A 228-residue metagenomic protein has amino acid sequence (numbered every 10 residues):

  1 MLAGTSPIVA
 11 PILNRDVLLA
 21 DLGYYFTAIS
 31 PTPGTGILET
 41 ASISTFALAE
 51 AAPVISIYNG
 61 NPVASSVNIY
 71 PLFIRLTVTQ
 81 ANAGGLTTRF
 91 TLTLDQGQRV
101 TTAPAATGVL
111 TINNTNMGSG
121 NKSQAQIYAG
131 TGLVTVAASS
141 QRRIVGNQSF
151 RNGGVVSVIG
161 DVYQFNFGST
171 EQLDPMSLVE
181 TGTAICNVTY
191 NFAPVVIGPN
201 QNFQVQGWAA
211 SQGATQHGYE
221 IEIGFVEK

Functional and structural regions predicted by a protein language model:
M1-S6, P11-K228: Beta-strand-centric surfaces of beta-sandwich/beta-rich domains
